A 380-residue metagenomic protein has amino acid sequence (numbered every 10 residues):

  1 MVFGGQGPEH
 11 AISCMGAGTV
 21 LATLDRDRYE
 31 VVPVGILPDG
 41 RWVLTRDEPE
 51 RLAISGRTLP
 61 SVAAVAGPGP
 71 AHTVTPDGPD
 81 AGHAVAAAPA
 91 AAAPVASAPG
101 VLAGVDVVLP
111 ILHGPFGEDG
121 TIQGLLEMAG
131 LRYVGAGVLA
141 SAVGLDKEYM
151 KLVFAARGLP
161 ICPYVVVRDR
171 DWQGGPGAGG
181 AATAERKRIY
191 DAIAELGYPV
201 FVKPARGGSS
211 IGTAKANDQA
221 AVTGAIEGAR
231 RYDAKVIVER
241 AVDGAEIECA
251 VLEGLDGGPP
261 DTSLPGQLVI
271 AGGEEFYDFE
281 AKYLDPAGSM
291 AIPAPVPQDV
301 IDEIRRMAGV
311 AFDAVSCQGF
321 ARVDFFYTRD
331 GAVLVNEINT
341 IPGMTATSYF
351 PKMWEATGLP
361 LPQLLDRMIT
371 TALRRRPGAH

Functional and structural regions predicted by a protein language model:
M1-F3, G7, V95-L102, V143-A245 (+1 more regions): Active-site nucleotide/adenylate-binding loops and adjacent lid/helix of ATP-dependent enzymes
M1-L139, V143-A156, V167-R188, T371 (+1 more regions): ATP-binding N-terminal substructure of ATP-dependent carboxylate-amine bond-forming enzymes
G4-Q6, R26, G158, P295-H380: ATP-dependent carboxylate activation and anion-phosphoryl transfer catalytic cores that bind Mg-ATP to form
V31, R132-Y133, I161, V200 (+2 more regions): Hydrophobic beta-strand scaffold residues
V32, V236, R240, I247-E248 (+1 more regions): A short glycine-rich, hydrophobically flanked beta-strand micro-motif that places a catalytic Asp/Glu for divalent metal
G124-Y133, D218-T223, T357: A glycine- and small-aliphatic-rich helix-loop capping segment at beta-alpha/alpha-beta transitions that lines
N217-R306, A332-L334: Phosphate-binding site of ATP-dependent enzymes
